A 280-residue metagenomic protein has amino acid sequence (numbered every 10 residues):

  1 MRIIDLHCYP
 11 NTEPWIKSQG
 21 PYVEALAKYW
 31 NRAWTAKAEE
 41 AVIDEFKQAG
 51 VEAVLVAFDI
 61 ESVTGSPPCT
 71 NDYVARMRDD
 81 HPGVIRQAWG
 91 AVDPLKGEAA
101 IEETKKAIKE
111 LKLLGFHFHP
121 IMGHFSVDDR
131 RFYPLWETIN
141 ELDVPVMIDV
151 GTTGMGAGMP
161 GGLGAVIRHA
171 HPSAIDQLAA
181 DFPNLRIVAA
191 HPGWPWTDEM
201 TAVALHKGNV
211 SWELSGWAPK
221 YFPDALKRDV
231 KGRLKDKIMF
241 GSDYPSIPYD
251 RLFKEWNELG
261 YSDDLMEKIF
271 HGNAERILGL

Functional and structural regions predicted by a protein language model:
M1-E52, G232-M239, I247-L280: Mid-to-C-terminal alpha-helical segments outside catalytic/metal-binding sites
H7, F46, V74, A107 (+7 more regions): Conserved, mostly hydrophobic/aromatic
C8, L55-F58, G90-P94, H117-P120 (+4 more regions): A cross-domain feature marking catalytic cores of carbohydrate-active enzymes and several ubiquitous metabolic/repair
N11-P14, I60-V63, P94-G97, T152-G156 (+3 more regions): Active-site environment of divalent metal-dependent phosphoester hydrolases
A41-E45, T70-R78, E103-A107, R131-L135 (+4 more regions): A general structural detector for well-ordered alpha-helical segments in enzyme core domains, enriched
K47-Q48, P82, E110, D181-N184 (+4 more regions): Alpha-helix termination/capping residues and helix-transition junctions
E52, E61-A157, V166: Active-site gating/metal-coordination segments in enzymes
L114-G115, D128-M239: Catalytic pocket-lining loop regions of alpha/beta-barrel enzymes, especially the amidohydrolase/enolase/GH5 lineages
